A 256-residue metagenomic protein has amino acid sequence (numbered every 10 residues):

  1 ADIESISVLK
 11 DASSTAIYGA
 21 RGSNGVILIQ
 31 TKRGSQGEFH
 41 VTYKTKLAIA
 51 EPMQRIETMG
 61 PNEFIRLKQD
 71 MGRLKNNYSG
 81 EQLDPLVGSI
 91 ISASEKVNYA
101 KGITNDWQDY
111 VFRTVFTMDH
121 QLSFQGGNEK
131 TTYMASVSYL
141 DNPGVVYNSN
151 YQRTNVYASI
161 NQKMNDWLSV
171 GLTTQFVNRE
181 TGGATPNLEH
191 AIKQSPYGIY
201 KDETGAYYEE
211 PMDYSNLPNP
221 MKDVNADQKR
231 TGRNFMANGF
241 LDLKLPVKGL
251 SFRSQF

Functional and structural regions predicted by a protein language model:
A1-K10: Short acidic/polar hinge/loop motifs at secondary-structure boundaries that mediate gating or recognition
I3, V156-A158, S254: Extended, hydrophobic alpha-helical segments in both membrane/secreted and soluble proteins
K10-Y99, D166-H190: N-terminal, post-signal-peptide soluble/periplasmic segments of Gram-negative outer-membrane pore/transport systems
G37, E129-K130, D166, P246-K248: Short coil turns and loop connectors of transmembrane beta-barrels in diderm outer membranes and organellar homologs
V41-Y43, Y133-A135, V170-L172, L250-S254: Transmembrane beta-strands of outer-membrane beta-barrel proteins
P52, Y99-S138, N142-S149, N155-N234: Flexible loop and strand-edge segments within Gram-negative outer membrane beta-barrel domains
Q228-G232, M236-F256: Charge-patterned, long linear interaction tracts outside catalytic cores
